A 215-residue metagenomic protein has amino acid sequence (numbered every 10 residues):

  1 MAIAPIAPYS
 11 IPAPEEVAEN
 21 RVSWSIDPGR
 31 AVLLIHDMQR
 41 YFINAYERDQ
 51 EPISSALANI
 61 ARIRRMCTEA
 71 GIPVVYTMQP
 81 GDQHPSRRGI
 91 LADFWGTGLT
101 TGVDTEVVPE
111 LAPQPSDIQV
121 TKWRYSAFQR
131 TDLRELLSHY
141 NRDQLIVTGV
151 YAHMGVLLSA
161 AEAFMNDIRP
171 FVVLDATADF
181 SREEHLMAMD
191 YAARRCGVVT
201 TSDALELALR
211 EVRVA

Functional and structural regions predicted by a protein language model:
M1-V32, R62-A70, F94-A215: Active-site-adjacent betaalpha module
I26-M66, V75: Short, contiguous, helix-prone interaction/anchoring segments in small proteins
M38, Q79-G81, D175: Active-site loop/turn elements of alpha/beta-hydrolase fold enzymes, especially the short glycine-/histidine-rich
Q39-I43, H84-L91, P109-Q119: Short, basic/glycine-rich phosphate-binding loops at helix/coil junctions that contact nucleotide phosphates
Q50-I53, L91-D93, F164: Glycine-rich, phosphate-binding/catalytic loops in enzymes
C67-S86: Von Willebrand factor
